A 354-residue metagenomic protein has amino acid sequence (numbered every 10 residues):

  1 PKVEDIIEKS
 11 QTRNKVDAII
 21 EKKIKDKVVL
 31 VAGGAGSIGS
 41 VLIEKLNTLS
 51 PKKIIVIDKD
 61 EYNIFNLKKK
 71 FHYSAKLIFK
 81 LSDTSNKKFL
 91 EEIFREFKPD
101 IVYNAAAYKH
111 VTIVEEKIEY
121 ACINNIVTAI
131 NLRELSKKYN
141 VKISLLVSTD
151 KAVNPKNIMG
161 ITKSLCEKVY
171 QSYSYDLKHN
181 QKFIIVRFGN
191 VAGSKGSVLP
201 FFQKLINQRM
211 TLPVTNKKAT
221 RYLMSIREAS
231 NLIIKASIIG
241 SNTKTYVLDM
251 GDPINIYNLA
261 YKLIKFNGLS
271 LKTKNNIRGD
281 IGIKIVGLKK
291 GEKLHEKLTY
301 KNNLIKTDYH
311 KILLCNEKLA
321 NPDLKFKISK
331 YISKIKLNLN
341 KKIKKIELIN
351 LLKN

Functional and structural regions predicted by a protein language model:
E4-I6, R13-K23, K138, S172-N190 (+1 more regions): Strand-loop microenvironment adjacent to phosphate/nucleotide-handling motifs in alpha/beta enzyme folds
V28-L49: N-terminal Rossmann NAD(P)H-binding glycine-rich loop of SDR-like oxidoreductase domains
K52-I55: Short beta-strand element of Class I
D60-N63: Helix N-cap at the beta1-alpha1 junction of Rossmann-like dinucleotide-binding domains, i.e., the first residues
I78-I101, G291: Conserved Rossmann-fold cofactor-binding substructure of NAD(P)-dependent oxidoreductases
F79, L146, I185-R187: Conserved beta-strand scaffold in the Rossmann-like NAD(H)/NADP(H)-binding core of dehydrogenases/reductases
K80-L81, I123, I285: Conserved residues in the N-terminal Rossmann fold of short-chain dehydrogenase/reductase
K98, N104, Y108-V111, E116-S164 (+1 more regions): Conserved Rossmann-fold NAD(P)-dependent oxidoreductase catalytic core, especially the SDR/UDP-sugar
